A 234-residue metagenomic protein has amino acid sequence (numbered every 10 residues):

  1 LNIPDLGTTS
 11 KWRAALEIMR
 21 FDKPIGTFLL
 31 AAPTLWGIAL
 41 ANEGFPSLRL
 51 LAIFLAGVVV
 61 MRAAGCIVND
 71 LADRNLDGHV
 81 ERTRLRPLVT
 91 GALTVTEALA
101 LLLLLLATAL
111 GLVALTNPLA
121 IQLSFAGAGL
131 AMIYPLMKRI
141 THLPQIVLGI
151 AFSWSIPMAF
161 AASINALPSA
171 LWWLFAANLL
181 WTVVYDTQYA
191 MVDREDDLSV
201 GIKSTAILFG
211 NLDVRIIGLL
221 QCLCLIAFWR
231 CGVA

Functional and structural regions predicted by a protein language model:
L1-E17, I25, P33-L35, L50 (+3 more regions): N-terminal transmembrane signal-anchor/hairpin module of polytopic inner-membrane proteins
L1-P24, A92-E97, A128, A162-A234: C-terminal membrane-associated helical module and adjoining short loops/tails
W12, L16-E17, A56, T83-S169 (+1 more regions): Intramembrane alpha-helical segments
P24, V68, A72-D77, D196: Proline-centered turn/helix-capping motifs that create local helix->coil transitions or kinks
F28-G37, P87, L148-A162, L208-N211 (+1 more regions): Small-residue-rich segments of transmembrane alpha-helices in multi-pass membrane proteins, especially helix faces
L30, T34, L106-A109, A131 (+5 more regions): Helical transmembrane-bundle signal
T34-L35, A39-A72, R82, L106-A114 (+2 more regions): Membrane-embedded alpha-helical segments that form the functional core of polytopic membrane enzymes, especially those
I53-V58, R74-S124, S199-A234: Multi-pass membrane catalytic core of lipid/isoprenoid biosynthesis enzymes
